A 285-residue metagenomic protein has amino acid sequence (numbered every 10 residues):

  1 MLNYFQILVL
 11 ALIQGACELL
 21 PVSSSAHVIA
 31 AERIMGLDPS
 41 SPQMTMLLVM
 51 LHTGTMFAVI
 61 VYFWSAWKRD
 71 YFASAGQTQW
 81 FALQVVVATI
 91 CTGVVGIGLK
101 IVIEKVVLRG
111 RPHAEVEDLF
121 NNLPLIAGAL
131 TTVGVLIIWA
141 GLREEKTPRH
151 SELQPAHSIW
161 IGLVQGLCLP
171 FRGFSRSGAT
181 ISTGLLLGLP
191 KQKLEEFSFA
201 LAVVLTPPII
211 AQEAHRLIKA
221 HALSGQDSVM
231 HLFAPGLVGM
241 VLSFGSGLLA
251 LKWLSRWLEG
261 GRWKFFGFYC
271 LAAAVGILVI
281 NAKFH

Functional and structural regions predicted by a protein language model:
M1-H285: Multi-pass membrane proteins that catalyze or facilitate reactions on polyprenyl-/lipid-phosphate substrates and their
